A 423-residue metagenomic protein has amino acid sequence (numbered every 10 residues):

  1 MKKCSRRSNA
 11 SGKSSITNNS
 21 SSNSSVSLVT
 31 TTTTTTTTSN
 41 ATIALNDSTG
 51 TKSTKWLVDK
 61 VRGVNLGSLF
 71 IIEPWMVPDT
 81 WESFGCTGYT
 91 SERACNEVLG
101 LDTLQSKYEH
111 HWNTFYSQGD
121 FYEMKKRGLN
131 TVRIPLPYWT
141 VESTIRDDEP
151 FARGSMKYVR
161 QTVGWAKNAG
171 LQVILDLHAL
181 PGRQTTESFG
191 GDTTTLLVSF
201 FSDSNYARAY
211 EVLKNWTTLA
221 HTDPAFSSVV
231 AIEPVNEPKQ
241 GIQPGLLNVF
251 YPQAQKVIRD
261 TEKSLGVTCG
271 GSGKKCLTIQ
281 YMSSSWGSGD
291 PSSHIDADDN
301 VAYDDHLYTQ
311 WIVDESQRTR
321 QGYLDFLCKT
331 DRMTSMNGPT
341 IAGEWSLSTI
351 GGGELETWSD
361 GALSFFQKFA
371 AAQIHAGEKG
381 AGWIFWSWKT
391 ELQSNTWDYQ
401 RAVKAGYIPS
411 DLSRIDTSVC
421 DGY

Functional and structural regions predicted by a protein language model:
M1-S15: C-terminal membrane-anchoring module of eukaryotic surface/secreted proteins
S21, V26-L129: N-terminal carbohydrate-binding accessory modules
R62, T334-C420: Substrate-binding cleft of secreted/luminal carbohydrate-active enzymes
R62-L66, V132-I134, V173-L177, V230-I232 (+4 more regions): Hydrophobic faces of well-ordered beta-strands that scaffold small-molecule active sites in alpha/beta enzyme cores
P74-Y89, P150-R153, G182-F200: Aromatic- and acidic-residue-enriched segments that line the glycan-binding/catalytic groove of carbohydrate-active
H110-V132, D147-A179, G190-A231, V257: An active-site-proximal structural segment forming one wall of the substrate-binding cleft that immediately precedes
T140-T144, P181-G191, T349-G353: Short acidic/His/Gly/Ser-rich catalytic and metal-binding motifs that mark active-site loops of diverse hydrolases
P224, S228-A231, V235-I374: Extracellular glycoside hydrolase catalytic/binding regions
